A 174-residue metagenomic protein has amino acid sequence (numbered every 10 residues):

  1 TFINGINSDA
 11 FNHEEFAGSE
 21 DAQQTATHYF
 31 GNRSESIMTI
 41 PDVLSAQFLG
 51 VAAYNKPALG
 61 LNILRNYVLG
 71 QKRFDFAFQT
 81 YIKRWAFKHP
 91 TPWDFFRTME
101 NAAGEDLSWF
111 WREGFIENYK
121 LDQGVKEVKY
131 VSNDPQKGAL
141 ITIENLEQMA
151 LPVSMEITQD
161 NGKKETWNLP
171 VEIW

Functional and structural regions predicted by a protein language model:
T1-E144: Hydrophobic alpha-helical and helix-loop surface patches within well-folded domains that function as non-catalytic
L121-G124, Y130-W174: Beta-strand-rich binding/interaction modules
